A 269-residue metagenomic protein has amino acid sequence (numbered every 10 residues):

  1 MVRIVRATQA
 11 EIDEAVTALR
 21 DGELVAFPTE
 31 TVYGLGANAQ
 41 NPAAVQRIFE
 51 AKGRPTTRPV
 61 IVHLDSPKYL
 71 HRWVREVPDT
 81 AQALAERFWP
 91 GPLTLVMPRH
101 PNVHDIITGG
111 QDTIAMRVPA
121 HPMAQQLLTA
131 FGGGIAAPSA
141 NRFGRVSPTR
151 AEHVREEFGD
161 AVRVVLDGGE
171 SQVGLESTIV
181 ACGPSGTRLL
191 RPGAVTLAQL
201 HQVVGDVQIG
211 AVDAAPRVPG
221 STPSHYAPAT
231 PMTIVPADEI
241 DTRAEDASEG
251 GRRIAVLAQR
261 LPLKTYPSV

Functional and structural regions predicted by a protein language model:
M1-V269: Active-site-adjacent structural elements in enzyme catalytic cores
